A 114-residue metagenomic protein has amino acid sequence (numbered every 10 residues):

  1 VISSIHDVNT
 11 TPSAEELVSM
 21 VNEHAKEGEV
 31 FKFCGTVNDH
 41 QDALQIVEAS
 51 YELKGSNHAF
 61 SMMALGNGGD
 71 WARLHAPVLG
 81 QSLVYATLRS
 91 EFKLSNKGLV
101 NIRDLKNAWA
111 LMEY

Functional and structural regions predicted by a protein language model:
V1-Y114: Catalytic alpha/beta core domains of metabolic enzymes, predominantly
